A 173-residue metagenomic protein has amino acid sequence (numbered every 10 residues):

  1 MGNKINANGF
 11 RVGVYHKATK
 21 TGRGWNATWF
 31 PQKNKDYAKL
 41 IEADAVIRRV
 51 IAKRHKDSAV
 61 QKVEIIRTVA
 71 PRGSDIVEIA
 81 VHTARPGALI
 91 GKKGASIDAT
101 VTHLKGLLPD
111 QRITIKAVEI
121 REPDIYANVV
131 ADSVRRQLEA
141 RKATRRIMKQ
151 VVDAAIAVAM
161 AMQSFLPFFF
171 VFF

Functional and structural regions predicted by a protein language model:
M1-F173: RNA-contacting regions in translation and RNA-metabolism proteins, encompassing KH/S1 modules where present
